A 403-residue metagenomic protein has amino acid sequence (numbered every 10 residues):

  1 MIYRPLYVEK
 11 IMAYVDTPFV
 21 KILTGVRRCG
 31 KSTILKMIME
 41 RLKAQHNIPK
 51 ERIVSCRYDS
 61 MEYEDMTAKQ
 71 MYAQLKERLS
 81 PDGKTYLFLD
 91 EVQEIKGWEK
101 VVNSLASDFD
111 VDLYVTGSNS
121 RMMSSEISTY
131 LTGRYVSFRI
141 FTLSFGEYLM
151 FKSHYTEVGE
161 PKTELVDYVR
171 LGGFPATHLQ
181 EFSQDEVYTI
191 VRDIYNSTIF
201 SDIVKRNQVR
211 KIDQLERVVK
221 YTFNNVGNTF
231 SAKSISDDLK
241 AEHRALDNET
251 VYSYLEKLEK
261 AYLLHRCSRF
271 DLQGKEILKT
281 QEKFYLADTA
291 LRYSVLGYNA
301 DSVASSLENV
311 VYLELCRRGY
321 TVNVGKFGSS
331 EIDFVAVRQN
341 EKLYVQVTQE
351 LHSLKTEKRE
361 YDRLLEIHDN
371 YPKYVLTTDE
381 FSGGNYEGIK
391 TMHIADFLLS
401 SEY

Functional and structural regions predicted by a protein language model:
I2-D16: Pre-Walker A adenine-sensing motif
L23: Hydrophobic anchor at the beta1->P-loop junction of P-loop NTPases
K31: Conserved lysine of the Walker
I34, I38: Hydrophobic positions on the alpha1 helix immediately C-terminal to the Walker A/P-loop
V54-G83: Short glycine-rich substrate-engagement loop in P-loop NTPases that contacts/grips substrate
S120, S124-T229: Interdomain motor-coupling "hinge/lid" segment immediately C-terminal to the ATP-binding subdomain of NTP-driven enzymes
S183-K342: Accessory nucleic acid-recognition modules appended to NTPase machines
G325, Q349-A395: Catalytic cores of nucleic-acid endonucleases
